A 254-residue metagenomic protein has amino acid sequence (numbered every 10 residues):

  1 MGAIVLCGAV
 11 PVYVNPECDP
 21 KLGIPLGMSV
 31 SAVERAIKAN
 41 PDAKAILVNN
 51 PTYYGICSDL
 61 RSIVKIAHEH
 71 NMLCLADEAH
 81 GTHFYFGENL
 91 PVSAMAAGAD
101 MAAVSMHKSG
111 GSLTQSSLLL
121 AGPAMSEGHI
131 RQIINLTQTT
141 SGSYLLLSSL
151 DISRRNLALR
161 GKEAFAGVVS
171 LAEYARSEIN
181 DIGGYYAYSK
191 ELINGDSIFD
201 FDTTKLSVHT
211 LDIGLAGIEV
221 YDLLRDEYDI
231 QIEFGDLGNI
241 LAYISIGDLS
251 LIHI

Functional and structural regions predicted by a protein language model:
M1-P11: Substrate-binding/gating loop at the entrance of the active-site cleft, primarily in PLP-dependent aminotransferase-like
P11, C74-L75, I232: Hydrophobic beta-strand scaffold residues
L22-H83: Active-site phosphate-binding strand-loop segment of PLP-dependent enzymes
S93-Q132, Q138-S149: Active-site PLP attachment segment
S149-E163, G247: Amphipathic alpha-helix from the class-I
E163-I246: Conserved small-domain helix->loop->beta segment predominantly found in fold-type I
I252-I254: Conserved small/polar residues in nucleotide/adenosyl-binding loops
